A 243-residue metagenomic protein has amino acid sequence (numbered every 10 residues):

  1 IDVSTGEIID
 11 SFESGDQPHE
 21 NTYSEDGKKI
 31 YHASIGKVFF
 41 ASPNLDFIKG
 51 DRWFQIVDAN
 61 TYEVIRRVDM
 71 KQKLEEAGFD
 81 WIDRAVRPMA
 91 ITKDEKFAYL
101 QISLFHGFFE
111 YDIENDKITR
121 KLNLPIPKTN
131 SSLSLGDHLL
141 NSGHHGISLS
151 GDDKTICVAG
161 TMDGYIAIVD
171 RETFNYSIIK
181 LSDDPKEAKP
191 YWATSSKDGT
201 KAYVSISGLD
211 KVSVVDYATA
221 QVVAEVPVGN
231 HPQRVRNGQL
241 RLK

Functional and structural regions predicted by a protein language model:
I1-K243: Predominantly soluble domains enriched in secretory-pathway, periplasmic, or organellar proteins
